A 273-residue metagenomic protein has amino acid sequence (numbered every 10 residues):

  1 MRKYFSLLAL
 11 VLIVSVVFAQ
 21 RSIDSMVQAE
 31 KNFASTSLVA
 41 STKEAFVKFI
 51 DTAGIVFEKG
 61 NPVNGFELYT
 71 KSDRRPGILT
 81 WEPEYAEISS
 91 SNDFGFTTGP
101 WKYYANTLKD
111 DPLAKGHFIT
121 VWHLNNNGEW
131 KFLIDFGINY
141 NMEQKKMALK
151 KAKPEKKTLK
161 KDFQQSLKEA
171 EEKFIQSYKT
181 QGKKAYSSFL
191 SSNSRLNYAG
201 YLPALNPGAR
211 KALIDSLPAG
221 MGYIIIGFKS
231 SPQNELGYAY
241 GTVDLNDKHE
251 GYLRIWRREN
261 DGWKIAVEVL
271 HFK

Functional and structural regions predicted by a protein language model:
M1-S25: Bacterial Sec-dependent N-terminal signal peptides
F18-K43, V47-K48, K131-L133, I138-T180 (+1 more regions): Short, low-complexity N-terminal intrinsically disordered segments enriched in polar/charged residues
R21, S25, K183, F189 (+3 more regions): C-terminal functional regions that serve as terminal interaction/effector modules
F33, G95-T98, I119-W122, W130 (+6 more regions): Short, structured motif recognition centered on aromatic/hydrophobic residues
V39-G60, T180-A199: Short, well-ordered alpha-helical segments enriched in acidic and aromatic residues
N61-V63, Y85, G200-A209: Intrinsic, low-complexity N-terminal interaction/targeting segments
T70-K109, R210-E250: Surface-exposed, charged secondary-structure patches
K115-K151, G251-K273: Short beta-strand edge/turn micro-motifs at domain boundaries
